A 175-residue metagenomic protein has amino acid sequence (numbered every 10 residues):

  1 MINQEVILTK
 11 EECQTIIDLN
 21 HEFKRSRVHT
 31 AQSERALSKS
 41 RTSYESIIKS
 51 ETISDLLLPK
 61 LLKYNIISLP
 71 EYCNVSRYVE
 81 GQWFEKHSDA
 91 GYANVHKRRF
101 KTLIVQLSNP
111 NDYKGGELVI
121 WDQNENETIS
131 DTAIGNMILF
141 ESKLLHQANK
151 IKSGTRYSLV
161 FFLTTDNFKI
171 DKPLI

Functional and structural regions predicted by a protein language model:
M1-S68, Y72-N74, W83: Non-heme Fe(II)/2-oxoglutarate
D55-I175: Catalytic core of non-heme Fe(II) oxygenases with the double-stranded beta-helix
